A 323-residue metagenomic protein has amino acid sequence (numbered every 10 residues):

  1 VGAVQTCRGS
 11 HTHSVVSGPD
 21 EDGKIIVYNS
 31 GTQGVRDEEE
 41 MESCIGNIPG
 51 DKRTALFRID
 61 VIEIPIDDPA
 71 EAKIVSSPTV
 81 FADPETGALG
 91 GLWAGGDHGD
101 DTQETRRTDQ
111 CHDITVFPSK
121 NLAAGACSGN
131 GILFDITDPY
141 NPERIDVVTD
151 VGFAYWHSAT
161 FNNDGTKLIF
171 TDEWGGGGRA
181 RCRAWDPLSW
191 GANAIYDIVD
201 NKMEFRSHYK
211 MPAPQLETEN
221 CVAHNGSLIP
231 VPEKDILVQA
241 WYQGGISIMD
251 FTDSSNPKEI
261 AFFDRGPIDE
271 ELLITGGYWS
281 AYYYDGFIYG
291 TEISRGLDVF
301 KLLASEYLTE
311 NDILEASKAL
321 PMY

Functional and structural regions predicted by a protein language model:
V1-Y323: Feature marking well-ordered beta-strand scaffolds used for ligand recognition
